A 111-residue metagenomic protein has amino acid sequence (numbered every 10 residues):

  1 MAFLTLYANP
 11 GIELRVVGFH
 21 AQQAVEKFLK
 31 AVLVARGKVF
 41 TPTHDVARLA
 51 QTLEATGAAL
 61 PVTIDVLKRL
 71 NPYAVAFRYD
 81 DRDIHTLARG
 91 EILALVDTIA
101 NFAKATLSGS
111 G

Functional and structural regions predicted by a protein language model:
M1-G111: Terminal alpha-helical segments
